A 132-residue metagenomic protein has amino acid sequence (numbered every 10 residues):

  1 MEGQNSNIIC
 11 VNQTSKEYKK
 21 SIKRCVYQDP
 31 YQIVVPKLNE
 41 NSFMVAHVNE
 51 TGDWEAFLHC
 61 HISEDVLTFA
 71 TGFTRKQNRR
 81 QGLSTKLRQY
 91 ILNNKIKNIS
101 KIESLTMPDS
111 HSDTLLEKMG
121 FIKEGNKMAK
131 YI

Functional and structural regions predicted by a protein language model:
M1-K37, V48: Short amphipathic alpha-helix that is part of the acyltransferase structural core
E17, E64, S110-H111: Short alpha-helical
I33-E50, W54-L67, T71-F73: A conserved beta-strand-loop-helix scaffold within acyl/acetyltransferase catalytic domains
T74, R80-N93: Conserved acetyl-CoA-binding loop-helix of GNAT-fold acetyltransferases
E103-E117, Y131-I132: Conserved beta-strand-loop-alpha-helix junction that forms the acyl-donor binding cleft
E117-N126: Conserved acetyl-CoA-binding loop of GNAT-fold acetyltransferases
